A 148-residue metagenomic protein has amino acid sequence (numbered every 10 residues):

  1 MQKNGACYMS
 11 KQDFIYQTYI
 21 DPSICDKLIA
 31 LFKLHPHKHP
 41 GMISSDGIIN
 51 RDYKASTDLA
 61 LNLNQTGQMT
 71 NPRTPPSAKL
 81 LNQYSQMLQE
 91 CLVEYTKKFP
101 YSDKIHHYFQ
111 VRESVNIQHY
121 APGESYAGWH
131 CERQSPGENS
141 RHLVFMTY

Functional and structural regions predicted by a protein language model:
M1-Q2, G137: Intrinsic structural disorder
Q2-Y108: Non-heme Fe(II)/2-oxoglutarate
A78-Y148: Catalytic core of non-heme Fe(II) oxygenases with the double-stranded beta-helix
